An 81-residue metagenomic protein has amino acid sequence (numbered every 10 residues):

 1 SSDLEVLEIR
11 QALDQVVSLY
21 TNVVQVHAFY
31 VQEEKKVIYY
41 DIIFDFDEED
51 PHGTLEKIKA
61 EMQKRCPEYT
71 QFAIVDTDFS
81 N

Functional and structural regions predicted by a protein language model:
S2-N81: Alpha-helical transmembrane segments and adjacent TM-loop junctions that form the membrane-embedded core of multi-pass
